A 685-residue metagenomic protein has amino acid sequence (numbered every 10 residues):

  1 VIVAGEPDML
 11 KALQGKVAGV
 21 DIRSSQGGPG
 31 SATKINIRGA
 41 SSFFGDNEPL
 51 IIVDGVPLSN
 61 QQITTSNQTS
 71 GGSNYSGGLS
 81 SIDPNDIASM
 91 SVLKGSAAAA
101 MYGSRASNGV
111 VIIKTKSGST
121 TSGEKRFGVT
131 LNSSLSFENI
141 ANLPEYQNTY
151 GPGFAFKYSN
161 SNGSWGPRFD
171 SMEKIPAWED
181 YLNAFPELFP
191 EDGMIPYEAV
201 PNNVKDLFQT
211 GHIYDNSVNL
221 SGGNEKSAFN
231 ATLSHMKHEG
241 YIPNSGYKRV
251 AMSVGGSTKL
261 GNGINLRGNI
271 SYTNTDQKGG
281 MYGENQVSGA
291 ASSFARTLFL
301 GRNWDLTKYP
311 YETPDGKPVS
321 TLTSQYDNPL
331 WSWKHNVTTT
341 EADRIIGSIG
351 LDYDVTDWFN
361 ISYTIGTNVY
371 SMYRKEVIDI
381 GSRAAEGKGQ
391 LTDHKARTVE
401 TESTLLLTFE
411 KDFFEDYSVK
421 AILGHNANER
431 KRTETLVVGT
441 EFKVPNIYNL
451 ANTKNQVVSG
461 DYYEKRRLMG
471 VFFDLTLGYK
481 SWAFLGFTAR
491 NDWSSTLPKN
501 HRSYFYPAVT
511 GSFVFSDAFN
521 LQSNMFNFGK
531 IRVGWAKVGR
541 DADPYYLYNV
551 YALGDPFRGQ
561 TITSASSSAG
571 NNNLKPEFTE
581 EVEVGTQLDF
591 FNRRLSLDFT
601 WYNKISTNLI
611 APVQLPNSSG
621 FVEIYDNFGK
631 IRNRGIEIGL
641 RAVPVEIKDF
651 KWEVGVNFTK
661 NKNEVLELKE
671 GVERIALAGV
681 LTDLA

Functional and structural regions predicted by a protein language model:
V1-S253, T258-R267, T273, I346-G347 (+3 more regions): Short, small/polar-rich motifs associated with maturation and membrane association, primarily at protein termini
V3, E48, R249, G255-L260 (+5 more regions): Extracellular/periplasmic, surface-exposed regions of secreted and cell-surface proteins
L13, A18, P186, R296 (+3 more regions): Proline-centered flexible-loop/turn and helix-kink motifs
Y146-N203, R296-W331, I447-V458, Y462 (+2 more regions): Flexible glycine-rich, low-complexity coil/linker segments exposed to the extracellular/periplasmic environment
G279-M281, V287-A290, T340: Immediate N-terminus of the mature polypeptide
A384-A385: N-terminal, polar/charged subdomain of small-to-medium soluble alpha/beta proteins
